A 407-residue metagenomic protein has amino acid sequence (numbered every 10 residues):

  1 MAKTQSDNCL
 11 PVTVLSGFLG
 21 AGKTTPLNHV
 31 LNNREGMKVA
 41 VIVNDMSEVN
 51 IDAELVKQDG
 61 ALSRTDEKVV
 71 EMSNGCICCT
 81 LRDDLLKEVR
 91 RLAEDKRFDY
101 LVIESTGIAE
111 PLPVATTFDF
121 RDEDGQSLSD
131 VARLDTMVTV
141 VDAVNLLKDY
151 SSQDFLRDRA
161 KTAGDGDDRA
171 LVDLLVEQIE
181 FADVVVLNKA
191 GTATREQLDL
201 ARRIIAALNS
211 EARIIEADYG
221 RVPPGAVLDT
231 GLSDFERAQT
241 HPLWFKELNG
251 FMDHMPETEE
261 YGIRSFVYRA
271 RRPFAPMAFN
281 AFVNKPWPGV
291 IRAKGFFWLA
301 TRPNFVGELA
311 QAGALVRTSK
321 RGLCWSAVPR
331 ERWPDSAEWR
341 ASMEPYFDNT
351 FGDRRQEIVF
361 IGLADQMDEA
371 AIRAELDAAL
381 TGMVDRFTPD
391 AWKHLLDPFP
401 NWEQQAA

Functional and structural regions predicted by a protein language model:
A2-D173: Nucleotide-state-sensitive switch-loop elements of NTP-binding domains
A2-T4, E48, L146, S152-Q356 (+3 more regions): C-terminal accessory "lid"/substrate-recognition subdomains
A53, R82, L112-A115, R195-D199 (+2 more regions): Conserved strand-to-helix beginnings and helix N-cap segments that scaffold or border functional pockets
E54-D59, R202-I205, I372-L376: Short, aromatic/basic amphipathic alpha-helical patches
